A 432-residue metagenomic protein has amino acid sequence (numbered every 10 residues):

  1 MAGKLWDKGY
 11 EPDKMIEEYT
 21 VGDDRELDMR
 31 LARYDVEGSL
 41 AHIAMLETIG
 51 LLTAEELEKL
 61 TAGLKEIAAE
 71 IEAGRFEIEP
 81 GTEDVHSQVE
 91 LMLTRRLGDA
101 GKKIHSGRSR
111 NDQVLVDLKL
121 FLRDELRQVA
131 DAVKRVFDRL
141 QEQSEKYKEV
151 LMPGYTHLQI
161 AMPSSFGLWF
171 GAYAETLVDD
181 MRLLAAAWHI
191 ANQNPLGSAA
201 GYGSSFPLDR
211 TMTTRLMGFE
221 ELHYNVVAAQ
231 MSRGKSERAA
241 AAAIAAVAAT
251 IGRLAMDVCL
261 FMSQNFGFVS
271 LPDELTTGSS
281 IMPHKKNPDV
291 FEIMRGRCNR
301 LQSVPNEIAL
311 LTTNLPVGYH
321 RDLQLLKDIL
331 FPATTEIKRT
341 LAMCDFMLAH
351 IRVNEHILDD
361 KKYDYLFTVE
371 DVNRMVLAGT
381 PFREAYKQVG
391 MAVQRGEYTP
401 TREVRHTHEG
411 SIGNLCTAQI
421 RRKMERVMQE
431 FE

Functional and structural regions predicted by a protein language model:
M1-G203, L208-T214, E221, T277-G278 (+4 more regions): A helix-coil-helix interface module used to build multimeric assemblies and to scaffold catalytic/cofactor sites
M1-G38, D99-A100, G267, M282-E432: Glycine-rich cofactor/substrate-binding loops
H42, G63, I67-E70, M92 (+13 more regions): Generic, well-ordered alpha-helical scaffold segments in large soluble proteins
L60-L64, M217, D273-L275, K362 (+1 more regions): A general structural motif at alpha-helix termini
H105, R110-Q113, H157-S164, L168 (+8 more regions): Alpha-helix capping and helix-loop boundary segments enriched in small/acidic/polar residues
K119, R123-A130, K134, Q141 (+10 more regions): Short amphipathic alpha-helical segments with heptad-repeat character
Q141, E145-K148, H189-N192, C259 (+4 more regions): Alpha-helical coiled-coil oligomerization motifs
M217-P305: Acidic, glycine-rich loop-and-beta core segments that form the ion-binding/anion-interacting portion of active sites
